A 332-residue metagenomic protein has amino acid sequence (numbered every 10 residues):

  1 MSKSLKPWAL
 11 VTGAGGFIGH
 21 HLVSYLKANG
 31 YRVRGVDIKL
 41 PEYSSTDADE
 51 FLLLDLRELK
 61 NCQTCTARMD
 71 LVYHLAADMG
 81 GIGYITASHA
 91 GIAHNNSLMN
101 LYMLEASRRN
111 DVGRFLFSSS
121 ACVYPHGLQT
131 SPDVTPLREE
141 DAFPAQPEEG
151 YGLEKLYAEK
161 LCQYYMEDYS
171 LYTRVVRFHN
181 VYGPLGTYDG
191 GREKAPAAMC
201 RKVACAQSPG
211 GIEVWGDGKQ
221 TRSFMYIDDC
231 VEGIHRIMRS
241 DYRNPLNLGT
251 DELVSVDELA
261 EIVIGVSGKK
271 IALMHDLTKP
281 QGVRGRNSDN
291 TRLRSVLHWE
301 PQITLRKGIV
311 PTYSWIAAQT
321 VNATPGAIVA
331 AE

Functional and structural regions predicted by a protein language model:
M1-P184, P311, Q319, A330-E332: N-terminal Rossmann-like NAD(P)+-binding domain of SDR-like oxidoreductases, especially those catalyzing
T12, A93-S97, Y151-G152, D189 (+5 more regions): Short, solvent-exposed loop/helix junctions and linker helices that flank or host conserved functional motifs
G19, N100, F178, P196 (+4 more regions): Alpha-helical structural signal
S45-A48, G127-S131, G186-G190, I227 (+2 more regions): Short aromatic-enriched loop/helix-cap "lid" or pocket-rim segments at secondary-structure transitions that line
M103, C162, M199, L293-R294: Structural element of the ATP-grasp superfamily
Y157, L161, Y165, A195-M199 (+1 more regions): Hydrophobic alpha-helix immediately C-terminal to the catalytic Tyr-X-X-X-Lys motif of short-chain
C205-E332: C-terminal substrate-binding subdomain of Rossmann-fold SDR/epimerase-dehydratase oxidoreductases
